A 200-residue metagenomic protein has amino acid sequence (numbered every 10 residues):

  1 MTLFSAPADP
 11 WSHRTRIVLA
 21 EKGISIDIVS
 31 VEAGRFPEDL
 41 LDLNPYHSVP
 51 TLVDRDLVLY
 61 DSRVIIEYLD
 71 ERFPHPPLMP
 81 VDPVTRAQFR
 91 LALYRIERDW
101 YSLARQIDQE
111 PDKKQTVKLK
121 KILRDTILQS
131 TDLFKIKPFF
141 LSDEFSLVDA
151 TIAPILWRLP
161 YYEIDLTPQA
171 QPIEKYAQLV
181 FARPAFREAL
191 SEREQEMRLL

Functional and structural regions predicted by a protein language model:
M1-T131, P138: GST-like domain detector, emphasizing the conserved glutathione-binding G-site in the N-terminal thioredoxin-like
V29, S62, Q169, L190-S191: Residue-level detector of family-conserved "landmark" positions at structurally sensitive sites
A33-G34, I173, E194: Conserved beta-strand edge residues that scaffold enzyme active sites
D70-P74, E97, K135, P160 (+3 more regions): Hydrophobic/aromatic-lined pockets within catalytic cores
F140-Q169, E174-A182, L190: GST superfamily/GST-like fold recognition
S191-L200: Terminal-tail/helix-coil boundary detector
